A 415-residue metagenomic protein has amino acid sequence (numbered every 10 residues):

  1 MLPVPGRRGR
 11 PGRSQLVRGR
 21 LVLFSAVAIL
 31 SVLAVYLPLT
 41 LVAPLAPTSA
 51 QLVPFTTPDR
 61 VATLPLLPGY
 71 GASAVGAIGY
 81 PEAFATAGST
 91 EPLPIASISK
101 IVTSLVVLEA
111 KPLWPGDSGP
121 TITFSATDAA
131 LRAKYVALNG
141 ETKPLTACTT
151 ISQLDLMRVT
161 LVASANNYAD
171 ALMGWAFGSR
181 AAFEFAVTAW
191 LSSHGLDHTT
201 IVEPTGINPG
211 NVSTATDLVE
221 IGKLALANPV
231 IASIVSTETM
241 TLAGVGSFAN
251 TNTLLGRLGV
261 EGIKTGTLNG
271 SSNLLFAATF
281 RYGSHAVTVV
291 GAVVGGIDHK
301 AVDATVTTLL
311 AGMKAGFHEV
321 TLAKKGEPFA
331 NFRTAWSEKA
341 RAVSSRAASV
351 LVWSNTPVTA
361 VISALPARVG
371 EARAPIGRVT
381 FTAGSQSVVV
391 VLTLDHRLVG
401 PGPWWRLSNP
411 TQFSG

Functional and structural regions predicted by a protein language model:
M1-V22: Terminal targeting segments of Actinobacterial cell-envelope proteins
S14-Q15, T40-T216, K223-P229: Active-site-adjacent loops and short helices of periplasmic peptidoglycan-processing enzymes
R20-F24, Y36-A46, R60, G316-G415: Conserved SxxK-family serine transpeptidase/carboxypeptidase catalytic domain of penicillin-binding proteins
T63-P65, C148, K264-N269, V369-G370: Short Gly/Pro-enriched turn/cap motifs at secondary-structure boundaries
S73-P81, V202-V235, F276-A286, V294-H299 (+1 more regions): Penicillin-binding protein/beta-lactamase superfamily catalytic region
I78-Y80, E109-K111, S125-A129, W175-F177 (+9 more regions): Solvent-exposed coil/turn segments that connect beta secondary-structure elements in extracytoplasmic/periplasmic
F84-P94, N139-T142, E261, T265 (+2 more regions): N-terminal post-signal-peptidase region of extra-cytosolic proteins
I231-L322: A penicillin-recognizing enzyme superfamily signal
